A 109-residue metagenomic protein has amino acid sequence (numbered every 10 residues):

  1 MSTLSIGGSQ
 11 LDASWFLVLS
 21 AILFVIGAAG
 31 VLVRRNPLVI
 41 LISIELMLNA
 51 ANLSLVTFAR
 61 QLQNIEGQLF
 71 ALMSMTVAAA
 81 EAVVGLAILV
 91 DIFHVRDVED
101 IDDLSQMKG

Functional and structural regions predicted by a protein language model:
M1-G109: Alpha-helical transmembrane segments of multi-pass membrane proteins predominantly involved in bioenergetics
